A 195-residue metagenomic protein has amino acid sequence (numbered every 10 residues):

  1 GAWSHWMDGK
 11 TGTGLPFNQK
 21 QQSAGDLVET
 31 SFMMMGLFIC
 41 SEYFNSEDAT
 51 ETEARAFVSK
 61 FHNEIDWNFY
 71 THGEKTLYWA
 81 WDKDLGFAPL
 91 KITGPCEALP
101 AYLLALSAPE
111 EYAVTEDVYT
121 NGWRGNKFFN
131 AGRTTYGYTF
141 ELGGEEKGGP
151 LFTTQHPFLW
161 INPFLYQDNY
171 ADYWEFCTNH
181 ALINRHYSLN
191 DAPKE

Functional and structural regions predicted by a protein language model:
G1-E195: Ser/Thr/Asn(+Pro)-rich, low-complexity disordered segments
